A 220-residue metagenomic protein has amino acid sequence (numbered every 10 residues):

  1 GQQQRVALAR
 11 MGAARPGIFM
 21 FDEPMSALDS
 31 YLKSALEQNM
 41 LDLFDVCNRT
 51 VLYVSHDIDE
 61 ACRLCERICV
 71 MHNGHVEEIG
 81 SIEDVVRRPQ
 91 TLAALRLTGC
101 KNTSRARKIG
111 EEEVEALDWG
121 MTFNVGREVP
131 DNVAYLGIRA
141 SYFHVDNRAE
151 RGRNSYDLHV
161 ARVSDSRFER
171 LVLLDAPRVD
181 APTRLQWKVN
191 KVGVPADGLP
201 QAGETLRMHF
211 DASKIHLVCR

Functional and structural regions predicted by a protein language model:
G1-A93: ABC ATPase nucleotide-binding domains
V85-R88, L97, D146, V218: Residues that scaffold the ATP/ADP-binding catalytic core of kinase and kinase-like folds
R87-G110, G137: C-terminal boundary and immediately downstream tail of ABC-type ATPase nucleotide-binding domains
E112-R220: Non-catalytic connector elements of ABC transporters
